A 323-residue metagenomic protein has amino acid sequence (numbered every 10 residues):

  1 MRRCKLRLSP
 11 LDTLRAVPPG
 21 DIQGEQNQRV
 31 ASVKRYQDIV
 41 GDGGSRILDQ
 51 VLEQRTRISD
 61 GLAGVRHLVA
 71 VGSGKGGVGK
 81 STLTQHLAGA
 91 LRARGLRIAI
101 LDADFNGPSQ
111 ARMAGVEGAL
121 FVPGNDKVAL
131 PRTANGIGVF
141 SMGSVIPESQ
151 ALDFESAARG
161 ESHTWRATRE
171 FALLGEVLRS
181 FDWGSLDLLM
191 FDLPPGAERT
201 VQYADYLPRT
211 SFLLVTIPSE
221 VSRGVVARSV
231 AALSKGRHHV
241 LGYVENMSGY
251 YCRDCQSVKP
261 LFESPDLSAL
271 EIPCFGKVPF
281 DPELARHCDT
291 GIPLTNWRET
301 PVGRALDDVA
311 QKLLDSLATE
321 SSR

Functional and structural regions predicted by a protein language model:
C4, L8-P10, L14, P18-S73: Extreme N-terminal, non-catalytic leader segments that precede Walker-type/kinase nucleotide-binding cores
V65, G76, D102, Q110 (+8 more regions): Residue-level signature of catalytic and energy-coupling elements of molecular machines, predominantly ATP/GTP-dependent
H67-F105, V230, S234: Walker A/P-loop phosphate-binding motif and the immediately C-terminal alpha-helix
R97-A99, A103-F154, L261: Phosphate-binding loop that captures ATP/GTP phosphates
I146-A204: Phosphate-binding/switch loop-helix module in NTP-utilizing enzymes
S180-R286: Conserved catalytic-core segment of NTP-binding enzymes
T290-E299: C-terminal boundary of histidine-terminating zinc-finger modules
A310-R323: Short, hydrophobic alpha-helical segments
